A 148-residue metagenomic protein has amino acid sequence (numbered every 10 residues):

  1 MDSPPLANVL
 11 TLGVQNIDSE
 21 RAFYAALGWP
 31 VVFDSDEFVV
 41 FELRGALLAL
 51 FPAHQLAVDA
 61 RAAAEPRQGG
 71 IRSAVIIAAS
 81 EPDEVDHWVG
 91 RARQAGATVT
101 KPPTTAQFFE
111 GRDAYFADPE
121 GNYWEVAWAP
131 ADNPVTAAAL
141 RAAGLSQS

Functional and structural regions predicted by a protein language model:
M1-V9, L27-P82, D86-A117, P130-S148: Vicinal oxygen chelate
T11-G13: Residues within well-ordered beta-strands of beta-sheet-rich folds
Q15-P30: Amphipathic alpha-helical segments
P119-W124: Short, glycine-anchored, charge-dense loop/turn motifs used at functional sites
